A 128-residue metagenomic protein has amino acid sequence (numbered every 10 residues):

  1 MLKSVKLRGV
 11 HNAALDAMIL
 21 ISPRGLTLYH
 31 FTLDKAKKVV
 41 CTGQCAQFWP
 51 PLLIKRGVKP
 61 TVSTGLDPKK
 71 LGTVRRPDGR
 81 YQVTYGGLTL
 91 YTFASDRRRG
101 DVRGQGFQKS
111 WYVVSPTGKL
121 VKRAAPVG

Functional and structural regions predicted by a protein language model:
M1-G128: Compact beta-sheet-dominated domain cores in extracellular/mature segments
